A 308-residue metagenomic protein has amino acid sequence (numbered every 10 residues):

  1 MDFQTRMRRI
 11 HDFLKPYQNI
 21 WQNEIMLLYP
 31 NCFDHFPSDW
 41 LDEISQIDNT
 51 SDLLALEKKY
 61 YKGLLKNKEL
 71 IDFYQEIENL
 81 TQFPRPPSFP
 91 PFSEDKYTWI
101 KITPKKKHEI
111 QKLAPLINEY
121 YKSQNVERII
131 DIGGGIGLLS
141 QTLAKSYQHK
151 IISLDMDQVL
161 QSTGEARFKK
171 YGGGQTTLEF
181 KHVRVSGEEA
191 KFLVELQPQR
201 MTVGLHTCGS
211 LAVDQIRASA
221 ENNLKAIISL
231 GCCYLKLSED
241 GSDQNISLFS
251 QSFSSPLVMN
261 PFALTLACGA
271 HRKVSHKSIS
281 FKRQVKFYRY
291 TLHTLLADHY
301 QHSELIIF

Functional and structural regions predicted by a protein language model:
M1-E43, E179-F308: Class I S-adenosyl-L-methionine
M1-H108: Intrinsically disordered, low-complexity glycine/charged-rich regulatory or linker segments that flank or connect
H108-Q124: Conserved alpha-helix/loop element of class I SAM-dependent methyltransferases that forms part of the SAM/SAH-binding
D131-G137: Class I SAM-dependent methyltransferase "Motif I" SAM/SAH-binding loop
G137-Y147: Conserved SAM-binding loop of SAM-dependent methyltransferases across substrates and taxa, primarily the Class I
K150-D155: Conserved SAM-binding motif I beta-strand of class I
D157-V159: Conserved SAM/SAH-binding beta-strand->alpha-helix loop
G164-E165: Conserved SAM-binding loop
